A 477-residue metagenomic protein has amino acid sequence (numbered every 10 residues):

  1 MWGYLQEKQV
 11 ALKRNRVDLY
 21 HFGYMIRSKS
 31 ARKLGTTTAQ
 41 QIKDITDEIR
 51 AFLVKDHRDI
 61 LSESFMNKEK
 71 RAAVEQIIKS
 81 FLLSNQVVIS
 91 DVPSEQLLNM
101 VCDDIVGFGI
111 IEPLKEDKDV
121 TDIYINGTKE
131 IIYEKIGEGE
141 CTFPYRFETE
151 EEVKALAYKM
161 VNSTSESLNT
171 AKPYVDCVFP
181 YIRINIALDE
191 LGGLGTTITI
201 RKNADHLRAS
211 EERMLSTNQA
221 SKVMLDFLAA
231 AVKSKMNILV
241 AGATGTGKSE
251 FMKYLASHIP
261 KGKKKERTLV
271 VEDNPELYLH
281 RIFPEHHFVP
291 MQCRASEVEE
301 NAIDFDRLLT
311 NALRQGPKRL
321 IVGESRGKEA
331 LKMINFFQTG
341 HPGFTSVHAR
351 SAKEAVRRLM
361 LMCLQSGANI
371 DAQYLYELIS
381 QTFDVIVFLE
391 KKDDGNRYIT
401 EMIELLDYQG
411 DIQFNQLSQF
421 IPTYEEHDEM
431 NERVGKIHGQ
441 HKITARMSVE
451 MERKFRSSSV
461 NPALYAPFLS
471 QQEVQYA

Functional and structural regions predicted by a protein language model:
W2-L168: N-terminal accessory targeting/assembly segments
G107-E116, M160-I182, E266, G367-Q373: Active-site phosphate-binding and catalytic loops of NTP-dependent enzymes
E130-S234, I282: P-loop NTP-binding catalytic core
M236-I238, E250, Y254-Q381, E390: Switch/coupling sub-region of P-loop NTPases
A241: Residues at the beta-strand->loop junction immediately N-terminal to the Walker
T244: The conserved Walker
G247: Conserved glycine(s) of the Walker
D394-A477: NTP-binding/hydrolysis catalytic cores, primarily Walker-type P-loop NTPases
